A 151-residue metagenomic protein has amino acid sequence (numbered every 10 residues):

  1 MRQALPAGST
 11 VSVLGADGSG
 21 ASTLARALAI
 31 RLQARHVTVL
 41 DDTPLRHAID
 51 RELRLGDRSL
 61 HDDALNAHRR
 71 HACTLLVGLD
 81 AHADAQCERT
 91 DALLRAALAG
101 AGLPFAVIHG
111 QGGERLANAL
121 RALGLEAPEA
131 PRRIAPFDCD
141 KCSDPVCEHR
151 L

Functional and structural regions predicted by a protein language model:
M1-S12: Extreme N-terminal, non-catalytic leader segments that precede Walker-type/kinase nucleotide-binding cores
R2, A106, G113, L120-L151: C-terminal accessory "lid"/substrate-recognition subdomains
V11, C73-L75, A106-I108: Hydrophobic/aromatic beta-strand patches that form the interior of the parallel beta-sheet core in alpha/beta enzyme
V11-I30: Glycine-rich phosphate-binding P-loop
I30-T38: Post-Walker A helix-loop "phosphate-sensing" segment adjacent to the P-loop in P-loop NTPases
T38, P104-A106: Conserved beta-strand segments of alpha/beta enzyme cores
D42-A101: ATP-dependent NMP and nucleoside kinases share a basic, alpha-helical "lid"
L45-A48, Q111-A117: A short acidic, often aromatic-flanked loop/helix-cap motif at beta-alpha or helix-coil junctions that lines enzyme
